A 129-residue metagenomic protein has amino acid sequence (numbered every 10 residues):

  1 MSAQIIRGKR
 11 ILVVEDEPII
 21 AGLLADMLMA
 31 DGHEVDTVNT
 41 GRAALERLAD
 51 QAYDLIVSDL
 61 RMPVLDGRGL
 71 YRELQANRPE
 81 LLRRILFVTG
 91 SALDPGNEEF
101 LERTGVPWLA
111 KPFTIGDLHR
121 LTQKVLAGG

Functional and structural regions predicted by a protein language model:
M1-L12, T114-G129: Non-catalytic signal-transmission and effector/linker regions of two-component phosphorelay proteins
E15: Conserved acidic carboxylate
G22-A30: Charged docking surfaces used in two-component/phosphorelay signaling
G32-N39, R47: Short hydrophobic/Thr-rich beta-strand motif most characteristic of the beta2 strand and flanking loop of CheY-like
N39-A43, D66-R72: Acidic catalytic/metal-coordinating carboxylates
Q51-V57, I85-L86: Active-site beta3 strand of CheY-like receiver
M62: Receiver (REC) domain active-site loop signature in two-component systems and cognate sites in sensor histidine kinases
G69, L82, L86, S91-A110 (+2 more regions): Alpha4 helix (beta4-alpha4-beta5 surface) of REC/receiver domains from two-component response regulators
